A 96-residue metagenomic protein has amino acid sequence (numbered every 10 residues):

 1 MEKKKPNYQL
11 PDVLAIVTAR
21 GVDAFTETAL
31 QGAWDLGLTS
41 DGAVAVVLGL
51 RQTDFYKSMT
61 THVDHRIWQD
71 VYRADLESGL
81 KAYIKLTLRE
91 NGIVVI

Functional and structural regions predicted by a protein language model:
M1-I96: Ribonuclease/tRNase effector modules and their secretory precursors
